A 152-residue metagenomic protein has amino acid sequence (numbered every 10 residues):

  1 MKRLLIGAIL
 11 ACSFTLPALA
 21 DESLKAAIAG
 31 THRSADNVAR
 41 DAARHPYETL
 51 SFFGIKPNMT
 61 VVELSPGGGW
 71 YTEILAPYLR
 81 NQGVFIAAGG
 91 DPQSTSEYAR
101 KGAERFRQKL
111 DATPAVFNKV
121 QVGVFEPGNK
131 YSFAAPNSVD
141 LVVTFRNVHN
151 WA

Functional and structural regions predicted by a protein language model:
G7-T15: Bacterial N-terminal signal peptides
L16-A20: Sec/Tat signal peptide C-region and signal peptidase I cleavage site
R33-P46: Conserved SAM-binding loop and adjacent beta-strand
K56-G67: Conserved class I S-adenosyl-L-methionine
G68-N81: Conserved SAM-binding loop of SAM-dependent methyltransferases across substrates and taxa, primarily the Class I
Y98-Y131: S-adenosyl-L-methionine
F117, Y131-V142: A short acidic, Gly/Pro-enriched loop at the edge of an enzyme's catalytic core that lines a small-molecule cofactor
V143-N147: A conserved beta-strand element that flanks and buttresses the S-adenosyl-L-methionine
